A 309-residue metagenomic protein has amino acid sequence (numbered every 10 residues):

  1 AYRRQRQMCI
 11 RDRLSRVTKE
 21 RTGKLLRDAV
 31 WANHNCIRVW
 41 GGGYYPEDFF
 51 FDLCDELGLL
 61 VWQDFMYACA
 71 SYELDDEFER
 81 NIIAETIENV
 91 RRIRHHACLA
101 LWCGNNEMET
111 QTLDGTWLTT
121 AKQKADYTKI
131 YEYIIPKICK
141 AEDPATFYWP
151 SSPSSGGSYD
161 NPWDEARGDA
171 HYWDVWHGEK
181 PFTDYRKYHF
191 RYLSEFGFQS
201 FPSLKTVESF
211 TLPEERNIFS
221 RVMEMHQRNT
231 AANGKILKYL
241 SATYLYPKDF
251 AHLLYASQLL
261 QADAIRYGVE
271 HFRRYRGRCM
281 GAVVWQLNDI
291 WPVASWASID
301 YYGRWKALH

Functional and structural regions predicted by a protein language model:
A1-I10: Single conserved hydrophobic/aromatic residue that forms the stacking wall/gate of nucleotide- or nucleobase-binding
R4, I37-V39, V61-Q63, G104 (+3 more regions): Hydrophobic faces of well-ordered beta-strands that scaffold small-molecule active sites in alpha/beta enzyme cores
R11-R27, F78-E85: Alpha-helical scaffold elements lining the catalytic groove of polysaccharide deacetylases
L25-A29, C54, I93, F272: Generic structural signal for hydrophobic
R27, C36-I82, E88, N161-T183: Aromatic-lined substrate-binding rim segments of carbohydrate-active enzymes
V30-I37, D55-L60, H95-L101, D143-F147 (+1 more regions): Loop/turn elements at helix/coil->beta-strand transitions in domains of secreted/extracellular proteins
E56, Y72-W163, L260, Y302-A307: Active-site neighborhood of glycoside hydrolase catalytic domains
W102, K137-K140, P150-P162, R167-H309: Substrate-binding clefts and catalytic carboxylate motifs of secreted carbohydrate-active enzymes
